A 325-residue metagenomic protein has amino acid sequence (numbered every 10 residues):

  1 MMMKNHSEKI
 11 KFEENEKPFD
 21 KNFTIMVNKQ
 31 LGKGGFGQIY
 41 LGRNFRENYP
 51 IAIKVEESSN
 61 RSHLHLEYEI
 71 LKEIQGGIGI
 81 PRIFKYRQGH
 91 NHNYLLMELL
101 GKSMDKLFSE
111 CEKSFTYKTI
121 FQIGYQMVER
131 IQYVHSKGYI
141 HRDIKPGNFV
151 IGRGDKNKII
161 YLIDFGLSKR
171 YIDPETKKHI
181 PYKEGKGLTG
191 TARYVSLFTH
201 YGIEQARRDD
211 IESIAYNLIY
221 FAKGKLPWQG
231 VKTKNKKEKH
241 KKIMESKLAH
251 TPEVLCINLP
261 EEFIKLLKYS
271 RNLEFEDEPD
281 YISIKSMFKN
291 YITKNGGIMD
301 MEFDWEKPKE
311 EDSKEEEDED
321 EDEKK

Functional and structural regions predicted by a protein language model:
M1-K21: Juxta-kinase regulatory segment immediately upstream of eukaryotic protein kinase catalytic domains
Q38: Conserved N-lobe ATP-binding subsite of Hanks-type protein kinase domains, especially the beta3 VAIK lysine
G42-H65: ATP-binding glycine-rich loop module of kinase domains
R82-N93: Short beta-strand micro-motifs within the conserved protein kinase catalytic domain, predominantly in the N-lobe
L100-S109: Structural motif in protein kinase domains
I123-G124: Activation segment signature within eukaryotic-like protein kinase domains
H135-R153: Catalytic-loop of the protein kinase fold
G152-T189: Activation segment/activation loop of eukaryotic-type protein kinase catalytic domains
